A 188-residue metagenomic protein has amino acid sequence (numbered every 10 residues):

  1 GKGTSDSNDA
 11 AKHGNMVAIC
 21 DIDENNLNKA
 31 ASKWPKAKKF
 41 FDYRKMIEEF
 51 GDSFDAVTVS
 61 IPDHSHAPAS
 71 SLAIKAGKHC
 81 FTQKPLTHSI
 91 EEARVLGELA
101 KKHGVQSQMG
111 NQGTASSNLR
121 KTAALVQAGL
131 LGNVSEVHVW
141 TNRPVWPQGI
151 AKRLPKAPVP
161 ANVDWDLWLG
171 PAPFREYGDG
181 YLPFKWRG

Functional and structural regions predicted by a protein language model:
G1-W34, G113-S116, V126: N-terminal Rossmann-like dinucleotide-binding module
S5-A10, K29-K33, A67-L72, E92-A93 (+3 more regions): Short, solvent-exposed loop/turn and secondary-structure capping segments
S7-A11, N28-A31, R44-I47, T58 (+4 more regions): Non-transmembrane alpha-helical segments in soluble domains of secreted/periplasmic/extracellular proteins
V17, D55, S135: Conserved acidic residues
I19, K29-A30, Y43-R44, I90-A93 (+3 more regions): Active-site-proximal cap/loop segments of hydrolase catalytic domains
A37-V95, L99: Beta-loop-alpha module in the N-terminal Rossmann-like domain of NAD(P)-dependent dehydrogenases, especially those
H79-F81, T87-L167: A contiguous active-site-proximal alpha/beta segment in oxidoreductase catalytic domains
K156-G188: Glycine-rich, aromatic-lined ligand/substrate-binding cores of catalytic and carbohydrate-binding domains
